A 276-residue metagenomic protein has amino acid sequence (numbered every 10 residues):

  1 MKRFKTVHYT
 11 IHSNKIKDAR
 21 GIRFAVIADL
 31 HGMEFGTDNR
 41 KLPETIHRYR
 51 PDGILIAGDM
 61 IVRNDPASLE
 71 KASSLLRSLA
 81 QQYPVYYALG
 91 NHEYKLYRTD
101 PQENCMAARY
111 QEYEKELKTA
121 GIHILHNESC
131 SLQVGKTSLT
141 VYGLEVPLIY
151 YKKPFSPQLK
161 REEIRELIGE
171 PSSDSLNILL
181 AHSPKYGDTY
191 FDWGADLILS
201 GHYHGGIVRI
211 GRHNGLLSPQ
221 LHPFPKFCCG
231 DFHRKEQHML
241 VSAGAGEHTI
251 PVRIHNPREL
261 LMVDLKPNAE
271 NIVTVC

Functional and structural regions predicted by a protein language model:
M1-A19: N-terminal membrane-anchoring alpha-helices
M1-F4, A269-C276: Non-catalytic terminal accessory segments
G21-H31, S138-L148, I178-A181, H238-A243: Active-site-proximal beta-strand elements of phosphoester/diester hydrolases
V26-A28, G53-D59, P84-N91, L125-E128 (+3 more regions): Active-site neighborhood of phospho(di)ester-bond hydrolases with catalytic His/Asp-centered motifs
V26-R40, M60-E70, K95-A108, Y150-Q158 (+2 more regions): Acidic/histidine-rich helix-loop elements that form or flank divalent-metal/phosphate-binding sites at the catalytic
D38-Q133: Core catalytic region of metal-dependent phosphoesterases/phosphodiesterases, especially metallo-beta-lactamase-like
Y97-I122, V134-N177, G187, R253: Binuclear metal-dependent hydrolase catalytic cores centered on His/Asp/Glu-rich metal-binding motifs
I178, P184-L261, A269-N271: Conserved beta-sheet core of the metallophosphoesterase superfamily
